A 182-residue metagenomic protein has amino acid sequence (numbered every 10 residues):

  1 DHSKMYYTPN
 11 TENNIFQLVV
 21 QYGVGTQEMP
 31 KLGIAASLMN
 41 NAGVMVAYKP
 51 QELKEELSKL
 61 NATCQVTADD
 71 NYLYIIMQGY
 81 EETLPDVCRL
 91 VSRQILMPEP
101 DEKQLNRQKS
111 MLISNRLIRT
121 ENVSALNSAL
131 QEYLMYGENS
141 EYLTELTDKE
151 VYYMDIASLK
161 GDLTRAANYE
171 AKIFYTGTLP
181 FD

Functional and structural regions predicted by a protein language model:
D1, P180-D182: Short, intrinsically disordered, charge-balanced linker/junction segments flanking boundaries in proteins
D1-I15: N- or domain-start disorder-to-order transition segments that initiate the globular core
E12-N40, V46-M97, R107-L117, N122-Y153 (+1 more regions): M16 family metallopeptidases and their MPP-like homologs
T164-A166: Glycine-rich phosphate/diphosphate-binding loops that line cofactor/substrate pockets in enzymes
